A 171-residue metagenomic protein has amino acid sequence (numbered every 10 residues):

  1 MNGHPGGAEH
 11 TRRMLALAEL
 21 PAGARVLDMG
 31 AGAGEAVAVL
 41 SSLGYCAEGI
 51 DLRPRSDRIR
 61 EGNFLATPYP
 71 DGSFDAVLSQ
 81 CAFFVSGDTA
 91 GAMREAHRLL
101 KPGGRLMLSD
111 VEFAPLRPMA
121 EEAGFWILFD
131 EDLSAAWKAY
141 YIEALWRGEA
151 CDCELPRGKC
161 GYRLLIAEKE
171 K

Functional and structural regions predicted by a protein language model:
H4-A22: Conserved alpha-helix/loop element of class I SAM-dependent methyltransferases that forms part of the SAM/SAH-binding
L27-A66: Class I SAM-dependent methyltransferase SAM/SAH-binding core
L65-V77: A short acidic, Gly/Pro-enriched loop at the edge of an enzyme's catalytic core that lines a small-molecule cofactor
A76-D88: A short SAM/SAH-binding and catalytic strip from SAM-dependent methyltransferases
A90-R105: A short glycine-rich, Lys/Arg-flanked "PGG" loop and its adjoining helix->strand segment in the class I
F113-G124: Short alpha-helix
E131-K171: Conserved Class I S-adenosyl-L-methionine
